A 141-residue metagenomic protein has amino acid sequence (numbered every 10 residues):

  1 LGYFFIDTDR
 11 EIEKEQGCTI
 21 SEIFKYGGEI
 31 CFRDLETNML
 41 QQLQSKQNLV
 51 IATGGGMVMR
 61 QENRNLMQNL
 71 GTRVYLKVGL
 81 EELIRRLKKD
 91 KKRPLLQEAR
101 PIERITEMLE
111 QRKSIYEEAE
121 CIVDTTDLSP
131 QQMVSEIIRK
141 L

Functional and structural regions predicted by a protein language model:
L1: NAD(P)+-binding Rossmann beta1-loop-alpha1 motif at the extreme N-terminus of oxidoreductases
F4-M57, Q61-Q68, R93-P94, I102 (+1 more regions): ATP-dependent small-molecule kinase phosphotransfer cores that center on conserved nucleotide phosphate-binding segments
K46, E110-L141: NTP-dependent small-molecule kinase module
G55-M57, G79-E81, L128: Short glycine-rich anion-binding loops that position phosphate/pyrophosphate groups of nucleotides and phosphorylated
E62-N65, L87-K89, S135-E136: Short amphipathic alpha-helical segments
N69-K113: A glycine- and Lys/Arg-enriched "phosphate-lid" helix/loop adjacent to the NTP-binding pocket of small-molecule kinases
